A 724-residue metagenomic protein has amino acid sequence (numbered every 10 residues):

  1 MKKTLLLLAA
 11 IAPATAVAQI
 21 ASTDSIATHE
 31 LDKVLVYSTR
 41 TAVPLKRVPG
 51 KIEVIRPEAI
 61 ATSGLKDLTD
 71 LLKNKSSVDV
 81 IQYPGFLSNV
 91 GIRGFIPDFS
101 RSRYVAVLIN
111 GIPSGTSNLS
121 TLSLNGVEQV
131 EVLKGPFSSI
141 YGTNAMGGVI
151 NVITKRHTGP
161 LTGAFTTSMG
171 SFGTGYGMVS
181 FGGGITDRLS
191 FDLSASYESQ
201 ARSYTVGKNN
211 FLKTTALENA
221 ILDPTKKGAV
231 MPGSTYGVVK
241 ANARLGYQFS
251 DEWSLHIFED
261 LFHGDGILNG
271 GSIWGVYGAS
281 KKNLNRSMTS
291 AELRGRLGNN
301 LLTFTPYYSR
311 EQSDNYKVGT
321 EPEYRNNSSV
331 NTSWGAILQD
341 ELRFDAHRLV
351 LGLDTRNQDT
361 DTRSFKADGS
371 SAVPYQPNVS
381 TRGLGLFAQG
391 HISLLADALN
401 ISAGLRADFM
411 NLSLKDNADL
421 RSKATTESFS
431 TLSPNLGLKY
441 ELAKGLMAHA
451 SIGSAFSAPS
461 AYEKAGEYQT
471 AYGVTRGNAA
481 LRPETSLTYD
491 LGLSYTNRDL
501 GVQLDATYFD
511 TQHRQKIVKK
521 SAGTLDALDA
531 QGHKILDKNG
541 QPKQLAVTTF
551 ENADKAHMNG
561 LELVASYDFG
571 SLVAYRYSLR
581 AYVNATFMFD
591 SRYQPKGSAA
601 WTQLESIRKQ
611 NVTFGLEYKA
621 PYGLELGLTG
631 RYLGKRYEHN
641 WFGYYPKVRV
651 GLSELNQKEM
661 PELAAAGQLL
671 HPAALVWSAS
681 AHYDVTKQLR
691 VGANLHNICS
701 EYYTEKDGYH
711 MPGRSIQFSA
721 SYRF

Functional and structural regions predicted by a protein language model:
L7-L8, G182, S194, Q248 (+6 more regions): Conserved C-terminal beta-signal and adjacent last beta-strands/turns of outer-membrane beta-barrel proteins
L68-L71, N89-R93, L108-N110, V132 (+2 more regions): N-terminal periplasmic accessory domains that precede and gate Gram-negative outer-membrane beta-barrel machines
T69-I112: Extracytoplasmic beta-strand/coil segments of soluble accessory domains associated with Gram-negative outer-membrane
Y104, G111-S138: Short acidic/polar hinge/loop motifs at secondary-structure boundaries that mediate gating or recognition
G173-S199, F211-D265, N285-E292, R296 (+3 more regions): Transmembrane beta-barrel wall of Gram-negative outer-membrane proteins
Q200, Y204, P232-V238, D251-L302 (+2 more regions): Flexible loop and strand-edge segments within Gram-negative outer membrane beta-barrel domains
L301-K317, N357, S364, E441 (+4 more regions): Membrane-embedded beta-barrel scaffold of Gram-negative outer-membrane proteins
L394-L395, L399-I401, F509-Q512, Q531-N640 (+1 more regions): Gram-negative outer-membrane beta-barrel transporters
